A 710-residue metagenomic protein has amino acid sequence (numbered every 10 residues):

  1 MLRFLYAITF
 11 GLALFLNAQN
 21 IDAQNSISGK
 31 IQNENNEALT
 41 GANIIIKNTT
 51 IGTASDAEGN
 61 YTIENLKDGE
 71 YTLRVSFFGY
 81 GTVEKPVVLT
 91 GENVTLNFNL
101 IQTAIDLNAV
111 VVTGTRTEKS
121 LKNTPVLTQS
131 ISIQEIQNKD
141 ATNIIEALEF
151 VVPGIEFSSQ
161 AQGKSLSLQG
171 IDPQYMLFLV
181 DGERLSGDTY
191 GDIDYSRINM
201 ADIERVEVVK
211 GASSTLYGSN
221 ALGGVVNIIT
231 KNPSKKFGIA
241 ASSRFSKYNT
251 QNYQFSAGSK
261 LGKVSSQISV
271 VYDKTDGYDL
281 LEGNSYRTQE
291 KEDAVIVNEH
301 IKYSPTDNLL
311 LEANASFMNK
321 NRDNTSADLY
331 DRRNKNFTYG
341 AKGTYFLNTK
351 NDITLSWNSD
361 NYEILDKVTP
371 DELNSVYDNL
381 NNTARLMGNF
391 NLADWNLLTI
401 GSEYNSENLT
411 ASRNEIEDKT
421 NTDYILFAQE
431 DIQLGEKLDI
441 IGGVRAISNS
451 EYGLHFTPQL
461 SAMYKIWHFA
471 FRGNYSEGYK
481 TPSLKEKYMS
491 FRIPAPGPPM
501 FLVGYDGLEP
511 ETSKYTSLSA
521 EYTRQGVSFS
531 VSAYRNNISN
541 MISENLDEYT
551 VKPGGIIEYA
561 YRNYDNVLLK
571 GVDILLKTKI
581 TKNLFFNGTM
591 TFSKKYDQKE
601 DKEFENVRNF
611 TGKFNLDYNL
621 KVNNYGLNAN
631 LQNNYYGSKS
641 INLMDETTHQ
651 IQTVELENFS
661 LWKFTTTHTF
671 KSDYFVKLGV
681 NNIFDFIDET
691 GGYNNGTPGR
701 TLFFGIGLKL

Functional and structural regions predicted by a protein language model:
Q32-E37, A42-K47, R74-G81, T90-Q137 (+1 more regions): Short, acidic, small-residue-rich periplasmic hinge/interaction motif at the N-terminus of Gram-negative outer-membrane
E64, E146, E183-K210: Short acidic/polar hinge/loop motifs at secondary-structure boundaries that mediate gating or recognition
T128, I145-E183, E204: Extracytoplasmic beta-strand/coil segments of soluble accessory domains associated with Gram-negative outer-membrane
R197-G238: A beta-strand signature from Gram-negative outer-membrane beta-barrel systems, especially the internal plug domain
T215, N227, S234-K236, R244 (+1 more regions): Periplasmic-side early beta-strands and strand-to-turn transitions of outer-membrane beta-barrels
G258, Y303-S304, F586-N587, T591-F592 (+1 more regions): Conserved C-terminal beta-signal and adjacent last beta-strands/turns of outer-membrane beta-barrel proteins
D328-F346, Y377-L380, E451, A470 (+4 more regions): Outer-membrane beta-barrel signature, preferentially recognizing the C-terminal barrel domain of Gram-negative
Q433-I440, R535-N537, I556-N642: Gram-negative outer-membrane beta-barrel transporters
